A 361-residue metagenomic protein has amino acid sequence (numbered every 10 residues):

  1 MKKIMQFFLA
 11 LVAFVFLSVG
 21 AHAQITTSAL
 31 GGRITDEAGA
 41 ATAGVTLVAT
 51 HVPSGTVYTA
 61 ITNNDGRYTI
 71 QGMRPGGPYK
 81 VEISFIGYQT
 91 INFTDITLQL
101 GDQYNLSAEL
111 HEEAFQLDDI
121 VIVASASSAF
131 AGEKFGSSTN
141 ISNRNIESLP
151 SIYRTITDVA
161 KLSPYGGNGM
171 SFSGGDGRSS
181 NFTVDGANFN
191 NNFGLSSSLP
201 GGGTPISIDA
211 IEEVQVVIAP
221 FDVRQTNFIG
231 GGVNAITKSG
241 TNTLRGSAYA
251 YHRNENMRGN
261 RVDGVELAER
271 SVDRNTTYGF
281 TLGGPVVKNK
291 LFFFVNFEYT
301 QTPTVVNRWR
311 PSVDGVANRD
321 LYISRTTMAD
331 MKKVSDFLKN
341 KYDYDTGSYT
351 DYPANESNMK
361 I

Functional and structural regions predicted by a protein language model:
M1-Q24: Cleavable N-terminal targeting peptides that direct proteins into the secretory/outer-membrane pathway or into
A21-S128: Periplasm-facing N-terminal accessory domains of Gram-negative outer-membrane beta-barrel systems
N63, Q89, T94-H111, Q116-S239 (+3 more regions): Periplasmic N-terminal accessory/gating domains of Gram-negative outer-membrane beta-barrel systems
K80, D119-V121, N181, T243-R245 (+1 more regions): Membrane-spanning beta-strand positions in outer-membrane beta-barrel proteins
L199-P200, G264-A268, T346-P353: Extracellular loop and loop/strand-boundary signature of outer-membrane beta-barrel proteins
D209-Q215, V223-G232, K238-D330, L338 (+1 more regions): Outer-membrane beta-barrel translocator/receptor signature
S335, N340-I361: Short, intrinsically disordered, charge-balanced linker/junction segments flanking boundaries in proteins
